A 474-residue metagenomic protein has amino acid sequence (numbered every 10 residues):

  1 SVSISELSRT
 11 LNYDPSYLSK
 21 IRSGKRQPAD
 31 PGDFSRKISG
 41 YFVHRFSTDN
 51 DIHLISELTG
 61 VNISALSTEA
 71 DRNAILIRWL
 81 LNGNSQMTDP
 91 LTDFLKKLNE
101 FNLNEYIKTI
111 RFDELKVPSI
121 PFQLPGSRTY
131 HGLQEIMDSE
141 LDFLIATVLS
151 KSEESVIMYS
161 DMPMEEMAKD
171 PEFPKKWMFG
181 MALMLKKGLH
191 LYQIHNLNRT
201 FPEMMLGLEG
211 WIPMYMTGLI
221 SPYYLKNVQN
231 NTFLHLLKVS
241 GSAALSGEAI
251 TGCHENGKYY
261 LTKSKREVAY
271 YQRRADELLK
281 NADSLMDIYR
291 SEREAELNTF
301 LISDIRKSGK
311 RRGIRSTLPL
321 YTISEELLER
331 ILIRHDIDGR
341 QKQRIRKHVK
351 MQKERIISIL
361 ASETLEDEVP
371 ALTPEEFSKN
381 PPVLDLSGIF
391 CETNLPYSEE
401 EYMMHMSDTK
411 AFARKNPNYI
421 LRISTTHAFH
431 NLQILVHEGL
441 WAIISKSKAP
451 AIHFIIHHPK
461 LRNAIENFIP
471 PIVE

Functional and structural regions predicted by a protein language model:
S1-V2: A short, Lys/Arg-rich alpha-helix, primarily the initiator
S5, R9, R36: Residues within the helices of the helix-turn-helix
R9, K20, G40: DNA-binding alpha-helical recognition surfaces that contact promoter or target DNA
N12-A29: Recognition helix of helix-turn-helix/homeodomain-like DNA-binding domains that insert into the DNA major groove
G32-D49: DNA major-groove recognition helix of helix-turn-helix/homeodomain DNA-binding modules
S47-I120: Helix-turn-helix/homeodomain-like alpha-helical modules used for DNA recognition and transcription-factor dimerization
P118-V473: Hydrophobic protein-protein interaction segments
